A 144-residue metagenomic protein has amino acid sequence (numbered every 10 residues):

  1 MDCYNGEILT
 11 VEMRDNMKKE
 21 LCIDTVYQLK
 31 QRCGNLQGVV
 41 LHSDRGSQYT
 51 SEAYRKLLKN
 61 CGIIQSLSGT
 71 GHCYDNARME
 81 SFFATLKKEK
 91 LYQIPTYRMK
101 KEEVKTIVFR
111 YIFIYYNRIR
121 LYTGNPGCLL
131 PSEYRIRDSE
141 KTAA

Functional and structural regions predicted by a protein language model:
D2-C3: Short, acidic, Ser/Thr-enriched surface-loop or helix-capping motifs
G6-E7: Residue-level signal for well-ordered, solvent-exposed loop/turn and beta-edge residues enriched in charged/polar side
V11-G34: Active-site beta-loop-alpha junctions of metal-dependent nucleic acid enzymes, especially the RNase H-like/DDE
Y27, Q31, K56-K59, E80 (+3 more regions): Generic alpha-helical structural context detector
Q37: Short coil/turn segments at beta-strand junctions that form active-site/ligand-binding loops
V40: Hydrophobic "anchor" residues on beta-strands that sit immediately upstream of conserved functional sites
S43-R45, S51-E52, Q65-K87, K100-K105 (+1 more regions): RNase H-like two-metal-ion nuclease catalytic core shared by retroviral integrases and related mobile-element nucleases
K59-I63, K87-A144: C-terminal domain-tail junction helix/linker
